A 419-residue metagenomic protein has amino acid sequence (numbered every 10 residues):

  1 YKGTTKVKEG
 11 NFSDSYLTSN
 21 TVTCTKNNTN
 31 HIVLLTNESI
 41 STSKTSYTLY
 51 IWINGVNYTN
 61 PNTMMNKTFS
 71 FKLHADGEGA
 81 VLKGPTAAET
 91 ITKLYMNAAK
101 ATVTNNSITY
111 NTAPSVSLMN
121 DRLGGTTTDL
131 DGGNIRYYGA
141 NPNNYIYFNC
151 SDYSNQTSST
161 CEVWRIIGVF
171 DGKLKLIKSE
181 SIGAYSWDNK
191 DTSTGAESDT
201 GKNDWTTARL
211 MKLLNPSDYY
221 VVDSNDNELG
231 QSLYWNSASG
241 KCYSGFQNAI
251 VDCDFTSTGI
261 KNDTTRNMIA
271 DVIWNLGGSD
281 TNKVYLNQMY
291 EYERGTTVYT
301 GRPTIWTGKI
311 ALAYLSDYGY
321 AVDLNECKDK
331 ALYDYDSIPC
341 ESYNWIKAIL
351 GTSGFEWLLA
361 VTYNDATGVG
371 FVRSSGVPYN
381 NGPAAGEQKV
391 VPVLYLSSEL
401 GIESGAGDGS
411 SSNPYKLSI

Functional and structural regions predicted by a protein language model:
Y1-N20, H74-D76: Surface-exposed interaction patch
G10, S15, T21-L34, S41 (+1 more regions): Long, domain-scale functional regions
T29-G84: C-terminal, structured domain-capping segment
